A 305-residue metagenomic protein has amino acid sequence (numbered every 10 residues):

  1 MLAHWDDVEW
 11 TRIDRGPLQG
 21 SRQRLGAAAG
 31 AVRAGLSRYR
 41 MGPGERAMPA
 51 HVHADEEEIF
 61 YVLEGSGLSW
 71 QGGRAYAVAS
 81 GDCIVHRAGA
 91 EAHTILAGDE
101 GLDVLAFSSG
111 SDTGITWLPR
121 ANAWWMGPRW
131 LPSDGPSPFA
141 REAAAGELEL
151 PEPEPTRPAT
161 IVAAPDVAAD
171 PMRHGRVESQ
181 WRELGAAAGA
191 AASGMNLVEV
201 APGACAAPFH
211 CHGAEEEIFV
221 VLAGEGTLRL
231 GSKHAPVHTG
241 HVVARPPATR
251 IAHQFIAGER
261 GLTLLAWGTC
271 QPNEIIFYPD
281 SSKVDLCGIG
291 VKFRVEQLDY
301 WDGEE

Functional and structural regions predicted by a protein language model:
M1-R33, P43, T116-A192, P202 (+1 more regions): A short, N-terminal "cap"/entry segment at the start of jelly-roll beta-barrel domains of the cupin/DSBH fold
L18-R22, S37-H53, V177-E183, N196-H212 (+1 more regions): Conserved short histidine dyad/triad with adjacent acidic residue
R38-G42, V52-Q71, S109, L197-A201 (+2 more regions): Short, conserved beta-strand element in jelly-roll/cupin
G73-A90, S232-A248: Short acidic-glycine-tyrosine-enriched beta hairpin
R74, A88-G114, P247-E274: Ligand-binding loop in jelly-roll beta-barrel domains
